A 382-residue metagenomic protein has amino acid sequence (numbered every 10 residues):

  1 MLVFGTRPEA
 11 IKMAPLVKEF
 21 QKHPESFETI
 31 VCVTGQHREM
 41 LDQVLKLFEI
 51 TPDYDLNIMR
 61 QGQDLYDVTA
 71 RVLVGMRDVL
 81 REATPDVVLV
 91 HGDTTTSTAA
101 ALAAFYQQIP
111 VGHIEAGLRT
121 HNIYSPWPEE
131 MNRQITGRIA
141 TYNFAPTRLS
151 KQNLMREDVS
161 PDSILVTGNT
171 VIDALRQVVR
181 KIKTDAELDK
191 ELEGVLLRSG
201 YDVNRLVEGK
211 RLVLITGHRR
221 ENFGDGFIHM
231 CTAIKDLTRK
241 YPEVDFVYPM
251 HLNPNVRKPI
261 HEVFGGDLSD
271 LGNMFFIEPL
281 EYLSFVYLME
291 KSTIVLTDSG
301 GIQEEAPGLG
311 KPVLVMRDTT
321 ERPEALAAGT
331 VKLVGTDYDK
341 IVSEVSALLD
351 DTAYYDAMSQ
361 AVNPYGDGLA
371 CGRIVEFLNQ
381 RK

Functional and structural regions predicted by a protein language model:
M1-Y248, P254-K382: Nucleotide-activated sugar donor-binding and catalytic core shared by glycosyltransferases and related lipid-linked
